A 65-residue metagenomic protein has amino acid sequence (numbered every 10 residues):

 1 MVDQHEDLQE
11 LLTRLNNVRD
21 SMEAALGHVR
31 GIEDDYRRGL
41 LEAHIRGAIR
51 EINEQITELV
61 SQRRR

Functional and structural regions predicted by a protein language model:
M1-N16: Short, charge/polar-rich alpha-helical segments
R14-N17, S21-R65: Short, charge-rich amphipathic interface segments used for partner binding and complex assembly
